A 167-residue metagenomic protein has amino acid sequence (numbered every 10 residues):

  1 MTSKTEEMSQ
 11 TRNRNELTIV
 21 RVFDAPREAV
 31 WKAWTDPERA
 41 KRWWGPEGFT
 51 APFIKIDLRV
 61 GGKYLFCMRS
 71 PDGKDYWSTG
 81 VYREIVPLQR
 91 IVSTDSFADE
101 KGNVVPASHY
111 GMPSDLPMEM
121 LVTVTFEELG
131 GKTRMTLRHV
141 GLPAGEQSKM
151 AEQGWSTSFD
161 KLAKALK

Functional and structural regions predicted by a protein language model:
M1-T50: Hydrophobic ligand-binding cavity/cleft-lining segments
T11-N13, I56-L58, D72-Y76, S114-M118 (+1 more regions): A generic structural micro-feature
R14-V20, R27, K63, W77 (+3 more regions): Intrinsic-disorder/low-complexity, polar/charged segments enriched in Ser/Thr/Lys/Arg/Asp/Glu/Gln
T18, E38-W77, V81: Short beta-edge strand/loop motif at the mouth of beta-sheet-based domains
R21, F53-I54, S78-E84, E119-E127: Hydrophobic/aromatic beta-strand elements that line small-molecule binding cavities or substrate pockets in beta-rich
R27-E28, L58-R59, R83-I91, T125-R134 (+1 more regions): A short, structured loop/turn motif at beta-sheet edges
V30, A40, Y64, Y82 (+4 more regions): Hydrophobic pocket/interface hotspot
V92-S96, G102-S156: Beta-strand/loop substructures that line and gate deep hydrophobic ligand-binding cavities in soluble
